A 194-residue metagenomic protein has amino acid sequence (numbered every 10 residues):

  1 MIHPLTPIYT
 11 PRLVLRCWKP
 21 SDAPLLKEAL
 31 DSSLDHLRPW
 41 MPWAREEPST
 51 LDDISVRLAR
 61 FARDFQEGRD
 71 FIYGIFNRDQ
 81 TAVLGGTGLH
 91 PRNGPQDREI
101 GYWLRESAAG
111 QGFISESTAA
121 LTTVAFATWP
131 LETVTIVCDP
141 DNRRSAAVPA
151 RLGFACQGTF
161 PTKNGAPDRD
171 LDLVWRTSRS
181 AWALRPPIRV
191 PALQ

Functional and structural regions predicted by a protein language model:
M1-L25, A29-P39, I72-Q194: Acyl-donor (CoA/ACP) binding surface of acyl/acetyltransferases
W18, A29, E46-D53, E67: Generic, well-ordered alpha-helical segments
R38-A59: Conserved GNAT-fold acetyl-CoA-binding loop/helix
E46-E47, A59-G74: A short helix-loop-beta-strand connector motif used in the catalytic cores of GNAT acetyltransferases and, in some
